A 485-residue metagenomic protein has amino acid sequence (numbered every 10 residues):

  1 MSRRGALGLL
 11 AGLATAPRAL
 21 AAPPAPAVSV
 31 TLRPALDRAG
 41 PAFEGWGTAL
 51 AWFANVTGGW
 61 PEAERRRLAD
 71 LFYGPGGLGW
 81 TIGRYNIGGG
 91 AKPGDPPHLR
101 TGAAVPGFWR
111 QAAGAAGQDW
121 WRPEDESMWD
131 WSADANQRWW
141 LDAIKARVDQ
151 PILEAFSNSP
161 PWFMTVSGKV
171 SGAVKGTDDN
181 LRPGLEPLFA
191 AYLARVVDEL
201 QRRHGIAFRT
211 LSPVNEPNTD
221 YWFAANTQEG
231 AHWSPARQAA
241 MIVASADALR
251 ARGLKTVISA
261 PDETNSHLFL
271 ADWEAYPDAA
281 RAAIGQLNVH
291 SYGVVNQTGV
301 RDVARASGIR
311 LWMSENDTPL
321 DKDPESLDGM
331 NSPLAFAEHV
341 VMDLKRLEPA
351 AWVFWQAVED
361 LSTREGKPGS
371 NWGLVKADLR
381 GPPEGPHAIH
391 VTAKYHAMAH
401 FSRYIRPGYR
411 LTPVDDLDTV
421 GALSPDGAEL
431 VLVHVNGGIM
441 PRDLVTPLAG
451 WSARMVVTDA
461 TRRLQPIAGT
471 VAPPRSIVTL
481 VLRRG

Functional and structural regions predicted by a protein language model:
M1-L13: N-terminal secretory signal peptides and thylakoid transit peptides that target proteins across membranes
R18-R33: C-terminal segment of N-terminal export signals and the immediately downstream linker at the start of the mature
L36-F208, V243: N-terminal catalytic cores of secreted or lumenal carbohydrate-active enzymes
R203-H204, P217-N316: Active-site neighborhood of glycoside hydrolase catalytic domains
M313-H396: Aromatic/acidic polysaccharide-binding cleft in carbohydrate-active enzymes
K376-E429: Glycan-recognition and catalytic regions of carbohydrate-active enzymes
R403, V414-W451, R475: Carbohydrate-binding surface patches
A468-G485: C-terminal beta-strand-rich structural cap/linker in extracellular carbohydrate-active enzymes
